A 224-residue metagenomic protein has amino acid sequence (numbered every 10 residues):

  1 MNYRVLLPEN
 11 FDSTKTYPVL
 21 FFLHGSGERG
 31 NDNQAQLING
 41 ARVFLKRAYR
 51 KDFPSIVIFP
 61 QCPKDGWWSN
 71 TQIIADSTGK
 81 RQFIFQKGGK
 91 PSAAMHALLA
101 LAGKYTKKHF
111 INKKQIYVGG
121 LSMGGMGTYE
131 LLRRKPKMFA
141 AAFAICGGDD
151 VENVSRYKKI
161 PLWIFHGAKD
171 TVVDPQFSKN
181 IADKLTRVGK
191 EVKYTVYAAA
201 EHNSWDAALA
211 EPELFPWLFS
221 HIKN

Functional and structural regions predicted by a protein language model:
M1-V19, S55, K90-A94, A100 (+8 more regions): A domain-start/cap signature at the N-terminus of enzymes
N10-K15, S69-L121: Gly/Ser-rich "nucleophile elbow"/oxyanion-hole loop immediately N-terminal to the catalytic nucleophile in hydrolases
F21-E28, C62, G125, G167: Glycine-rich His-Gly loop
S26-M95: Active-site machinery of serine-nucleophile hydrolases
I38-A48, C146-V154, Q176, N180: Alpha-helical scaffolding within the catalytic cores of extracellular/periplasmic polymer-degrading hydrolases
F53-S55, Y157-L162: Short, proline-enriched alpha-helix->beta-strand connector loops that line the catalytic pocket of alpha/beta-hydrolase
G103-Y157: Primarily recognizes the serine-hydrolase "nucleophile elbow" in alpha/beta-hydrolase and SGNH/GDSL folds
I145, P161-N224: C-terminal catalytic histidine-bearing segment of alpha/beta-hydrolase fold enzymes
